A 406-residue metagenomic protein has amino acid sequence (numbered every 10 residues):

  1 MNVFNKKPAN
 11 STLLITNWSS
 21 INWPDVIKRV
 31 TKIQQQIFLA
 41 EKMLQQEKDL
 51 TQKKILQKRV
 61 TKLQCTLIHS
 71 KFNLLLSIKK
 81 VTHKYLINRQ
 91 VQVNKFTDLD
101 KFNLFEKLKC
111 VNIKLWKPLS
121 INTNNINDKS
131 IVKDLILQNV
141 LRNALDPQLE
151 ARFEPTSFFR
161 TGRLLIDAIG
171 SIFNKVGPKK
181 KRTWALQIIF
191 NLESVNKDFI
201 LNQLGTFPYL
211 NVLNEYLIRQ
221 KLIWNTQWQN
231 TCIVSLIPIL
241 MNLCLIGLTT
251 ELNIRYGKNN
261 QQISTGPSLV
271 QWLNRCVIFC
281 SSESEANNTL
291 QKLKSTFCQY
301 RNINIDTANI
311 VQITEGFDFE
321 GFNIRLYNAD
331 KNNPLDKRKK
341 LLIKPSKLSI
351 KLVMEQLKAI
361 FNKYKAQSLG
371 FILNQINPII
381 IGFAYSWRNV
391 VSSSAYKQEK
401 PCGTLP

Functional and structural regions predicted by a protein language model:
M1-C110: Non-catalytic, polymerase-adjacent accessory regions of viral genome-replication enzymes
N2, N10, I33, E283 (+2 more regions): Active-site and adjacent loop segments of nucleotide-processing enzymes that use two-metal-ion phosphate chemistry
I15-T16, N124-D128, F153-S157, A185-Q187 (+4 more regions): Glycine- and acidic
E41, K48-V60, F72-V81, R89 (+9 more regions): Short coil/turn segments at secondary-structure boundaries
T82-N94, K114-Q138, A151-L164, L186-Q187 (+2 more regions): Short, conserved non-catalytic motifs in the polymerase core
K107, W116, S120, D167-T296 (+1 more regions): Conserved polymerase palm-domain catalytic core
N139-A144, Q148, L243-E251, I379 (+2 more regions): Amphipathic alpha-helical segments in well-ordered regions
